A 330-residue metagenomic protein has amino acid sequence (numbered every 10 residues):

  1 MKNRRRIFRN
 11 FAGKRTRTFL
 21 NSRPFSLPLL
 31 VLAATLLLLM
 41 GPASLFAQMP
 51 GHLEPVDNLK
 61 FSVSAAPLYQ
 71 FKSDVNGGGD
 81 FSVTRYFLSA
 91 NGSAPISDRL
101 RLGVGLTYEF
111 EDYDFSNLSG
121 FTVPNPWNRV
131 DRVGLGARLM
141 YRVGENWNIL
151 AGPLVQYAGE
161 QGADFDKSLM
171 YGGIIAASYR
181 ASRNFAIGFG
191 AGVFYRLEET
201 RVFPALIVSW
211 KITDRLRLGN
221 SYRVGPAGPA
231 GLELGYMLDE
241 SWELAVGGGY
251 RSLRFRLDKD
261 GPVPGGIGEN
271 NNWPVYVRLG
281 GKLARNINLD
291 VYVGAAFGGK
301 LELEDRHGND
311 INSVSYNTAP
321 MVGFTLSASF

Functional and structural regions predicted by a protein language model:
A47-L118, S221-Y222, L244, R256-D258: Short glycine/proline- and aromatic-enriched beta-strand/turn motifs that initiate or cap beta-hairpins
A65-Y69, I149-G159, R183-Y195, S209-P226 (+2 more regions): Transmembrane beta-strand segments that form the barrel wall of outer-membrane beta-barrel proteins
G78-T84, P124-D131, D164-L169, R196-E198 (+3 more regions): Replace "Gram-negative outer membrane beta-barrel proteins" with "bacterial and organellar outer membrane beta-barrel
T84-A90, D131-A137, P153-Y157, Y171-I175 (+4 more regions): Hydrophobic, lipid-facing positions within transmembrane beta-strands of outer-membrane proteins
G92-A94, L139-Y141, Y179, W210 (+5 more regions): Residue-level signature of outer-membrane beta-barrel architecture
D98-V104, E145-I149, R183-F189, R215-G219 (+3 more regions): Repeated loop/turn-to-beta-strand initiation elements of outer-membrane beta-barrel proteins
V123, G219, E233-G235, D239-I311 (+1 more regions): Outer membrane beta-barrel transmembrane domains
A205-R215, V277-I287, V314-F330: Outer-membrane beta-barrel "beta-signal"
